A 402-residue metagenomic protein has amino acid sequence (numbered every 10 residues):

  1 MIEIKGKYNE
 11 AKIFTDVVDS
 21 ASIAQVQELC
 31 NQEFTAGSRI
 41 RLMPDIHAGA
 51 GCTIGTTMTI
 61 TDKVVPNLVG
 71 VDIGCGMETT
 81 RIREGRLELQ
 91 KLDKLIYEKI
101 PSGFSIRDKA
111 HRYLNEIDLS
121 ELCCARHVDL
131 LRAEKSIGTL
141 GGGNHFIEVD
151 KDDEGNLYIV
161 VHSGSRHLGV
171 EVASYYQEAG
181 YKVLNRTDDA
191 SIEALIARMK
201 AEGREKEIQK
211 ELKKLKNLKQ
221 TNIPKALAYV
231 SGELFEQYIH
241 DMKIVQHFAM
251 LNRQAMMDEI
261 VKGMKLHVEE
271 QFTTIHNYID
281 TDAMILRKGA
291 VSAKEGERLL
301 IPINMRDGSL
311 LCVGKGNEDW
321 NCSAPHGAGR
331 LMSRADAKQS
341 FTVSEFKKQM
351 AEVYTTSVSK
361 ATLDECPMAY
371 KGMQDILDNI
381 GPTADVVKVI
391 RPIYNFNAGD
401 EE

Functional and structural regions predicted by a protein language model:
I2-E28, T35-L42, A48-I54, D62-P66 (+3 more regions): Domain-length cofactor-binding catalytic modules of enzymes
I46-H47, C75: Acidic, glycine-rich active-site loops and adjacent beta-strand->loop/helix elements that engage anionic groups
T61, G76, T80-I82, S333-A335: Residues at secondary-structure transition points
P66-L122: A generic, well-ordered mixed alpha/beta core segment in the N-terminal half of proteins
